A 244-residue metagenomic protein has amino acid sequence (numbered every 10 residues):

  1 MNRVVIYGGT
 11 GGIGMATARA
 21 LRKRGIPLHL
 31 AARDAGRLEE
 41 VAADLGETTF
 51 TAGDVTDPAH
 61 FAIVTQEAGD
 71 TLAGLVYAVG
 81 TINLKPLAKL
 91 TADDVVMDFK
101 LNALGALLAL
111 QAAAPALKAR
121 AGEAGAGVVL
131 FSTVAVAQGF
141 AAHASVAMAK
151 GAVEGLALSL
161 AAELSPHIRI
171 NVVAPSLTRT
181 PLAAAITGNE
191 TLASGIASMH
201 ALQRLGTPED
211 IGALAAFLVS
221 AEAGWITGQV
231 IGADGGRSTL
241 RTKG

Functional and structural regions predicted by a protein language model:
T10-G11: Conserved glycine-rich cofactor-binding loop
P86-L87, T91-F99, I196: Substrate-binding pocket helix/loop in short-chain dehydrogenase/reductase
P115, A161-P166, G224: Alpha-helical segment proximal to the catalytic Tyr-Lys
G122-A152, A157-S165, L177-T178: Catalytic loop of short-chain dehydrogenase/reductase
A174-A185: Short, flexible catalytic-loop segment of classical short-chain dehydrogenase/reductase
H200-I211: A conserved structural motif in NAD(P)-dependent oxidoreductases
T227-G244: Short C-terminal tail/terminal secondary-structure segment of NAD(P)H-dependent dehydrogenase/reductase domains
